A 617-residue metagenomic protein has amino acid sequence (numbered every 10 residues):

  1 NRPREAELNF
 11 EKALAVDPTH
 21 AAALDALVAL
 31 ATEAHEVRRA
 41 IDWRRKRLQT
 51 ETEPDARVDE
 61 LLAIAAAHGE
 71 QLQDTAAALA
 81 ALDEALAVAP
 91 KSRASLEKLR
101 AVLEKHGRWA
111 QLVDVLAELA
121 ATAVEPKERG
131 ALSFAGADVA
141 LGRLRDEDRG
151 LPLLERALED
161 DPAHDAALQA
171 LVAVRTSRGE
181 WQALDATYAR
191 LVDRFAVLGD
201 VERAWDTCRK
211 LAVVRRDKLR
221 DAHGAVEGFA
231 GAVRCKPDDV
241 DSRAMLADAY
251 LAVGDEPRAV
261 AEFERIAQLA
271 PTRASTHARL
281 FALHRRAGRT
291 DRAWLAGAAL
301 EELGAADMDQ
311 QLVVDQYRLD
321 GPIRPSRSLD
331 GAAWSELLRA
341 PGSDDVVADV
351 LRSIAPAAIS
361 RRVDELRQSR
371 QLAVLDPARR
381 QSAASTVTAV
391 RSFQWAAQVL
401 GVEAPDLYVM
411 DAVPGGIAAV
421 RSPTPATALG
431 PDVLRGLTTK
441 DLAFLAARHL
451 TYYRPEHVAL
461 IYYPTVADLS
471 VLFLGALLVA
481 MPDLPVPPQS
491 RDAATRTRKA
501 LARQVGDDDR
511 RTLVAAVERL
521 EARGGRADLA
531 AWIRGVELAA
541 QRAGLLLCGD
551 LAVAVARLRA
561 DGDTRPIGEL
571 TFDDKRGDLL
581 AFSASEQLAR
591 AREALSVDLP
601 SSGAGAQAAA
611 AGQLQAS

Functional and structural regions predicted by a protein language model:
N1-V350, I354-R380, R391-A404, M410-S422 (+4 more regions): Repeat-based scaffolding regions
L30, D248-A249, F281-L283, A298-L300 (+5 more regions): Cytosolic-facing loops and C-terminal tails of multi-pass membrane proteins
A163, P455-A459, L545, G549: Short helix-capping and hinge/turn segments at secondary-structure transitions, especially at repeat and domain
A426-G430, L450: Short hydrophobic beta-strand segments that form the core of ligand-binding sensory/regulatory domains
G430-V433, D441, A522-D528: A long, hydrophobic alpha-helical segment
A446-R454, A539, A543: Active-site His/Glu-centered metal-binding helix of metallohydrolases
H449-V466: Catalytic Zn2+-binding segment of zinc metalloproteases
